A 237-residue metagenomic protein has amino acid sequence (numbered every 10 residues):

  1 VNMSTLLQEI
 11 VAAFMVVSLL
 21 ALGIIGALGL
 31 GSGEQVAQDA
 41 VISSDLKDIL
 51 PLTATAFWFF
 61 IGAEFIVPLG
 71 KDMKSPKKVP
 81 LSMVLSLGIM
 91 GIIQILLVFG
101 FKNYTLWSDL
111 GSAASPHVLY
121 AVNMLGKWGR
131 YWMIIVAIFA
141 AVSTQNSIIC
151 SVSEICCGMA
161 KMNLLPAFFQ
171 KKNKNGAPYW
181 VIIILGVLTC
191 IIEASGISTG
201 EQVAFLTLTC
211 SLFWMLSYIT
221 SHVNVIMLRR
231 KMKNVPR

Functional and structural regions predicted by a protein language model:
V1, L19-G29, Q94-K102, T189-I197 (+1 more regions): Structural signal for membrane-spanning alpha-helices in multi-pass inner-membrane proteins, emphasizing helix cores
V1-V11, K71-D72, S195-V203, V225-K231: Membrane-water interface regions at transmembrane-helix termini and the short interhelical loops of multi-pass membrane
M3, K78-L81, V181, F205: Residue-level recognition of membrane-helix boundary sites in multi-pass small-molecule transporters
L6-I134: Helix-loop-helix junctions that connect adjacent transmembrane segments in multi-pass membrane transporters
L22, T207-P236: Hydrophobic alpha-helical segments of multi-pass membrane transport proteins
F57, A63, I92, F139-V142 (+3 more regions): Hydrophobic/aromatic residues within the transmembrane alpha-helices of Major Facilitator Superfamily
A63-G70, L96, V142-C156, T220-V223: Membrane-embedded alpha-helices of multi-pass transport/permease systems
L85-N146, L165-C210: TM-loop-TM module centered on a large, flexible mid-protein loop between adjacent transmembrane helices in multi-pass
